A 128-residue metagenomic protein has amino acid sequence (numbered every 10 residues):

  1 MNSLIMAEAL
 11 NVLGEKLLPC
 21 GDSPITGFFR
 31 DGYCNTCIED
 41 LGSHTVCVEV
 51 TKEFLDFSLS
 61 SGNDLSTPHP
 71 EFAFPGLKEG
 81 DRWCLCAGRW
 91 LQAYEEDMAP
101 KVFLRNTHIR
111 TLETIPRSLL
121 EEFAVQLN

Functional and structural regions predicted by a protein language model:
N2-E53, E122, Q126: Extended boundary segments
E49-D64: Short, basic/aromatic beta-hairpin or loop at an interaction surface
S66-A73: Short alpha-helix capping/helix-loop boundary micro-motifs
W90-E113: Short, compositionally biased
I109-N128: Glycine- and charge-enriched low-complexity intrinsically disordered segments
